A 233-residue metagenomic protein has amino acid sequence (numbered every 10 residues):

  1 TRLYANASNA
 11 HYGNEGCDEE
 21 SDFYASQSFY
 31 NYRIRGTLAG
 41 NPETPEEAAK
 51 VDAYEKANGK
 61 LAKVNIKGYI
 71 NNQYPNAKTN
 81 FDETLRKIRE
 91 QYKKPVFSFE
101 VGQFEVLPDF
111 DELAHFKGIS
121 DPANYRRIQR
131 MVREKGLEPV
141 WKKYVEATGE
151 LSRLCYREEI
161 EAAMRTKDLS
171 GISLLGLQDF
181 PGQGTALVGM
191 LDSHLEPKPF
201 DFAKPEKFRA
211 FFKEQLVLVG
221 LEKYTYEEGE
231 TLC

Functional and structural regions predicted by a protein language model:
T1-E19: Active-site neighborhood of glycoside hydrolase catalytic domains
Y4, Y24, Y30: Short clusters of hydrophobic/aromatic residues that line enzyme substrate/ligand-binding pockets
N6, N14, N31, G189-S193 (+1 more regions): Generic structural "secondary-structure junction" signal
N9-H11, S28, L177: Residues that form or immediately flank small-molecule/cofactor binding pockets and catalytic motifs
D18-Q27, P42, Q73, E227: A structural signal for the main folded, soluble domain(s) of proteins
S28-G36, V64, N72-Q73: Noncatalytic accessory or regulatory domains flanking protease catalytic cores in secreted, cell-surface, and selected
G36-A49: Extended, charge-rich low-complexity interaction segments
E47-C233: Substrate-binding clefts and catalytic carboxylate motifs of secreted carbohydrate-active enzymes
